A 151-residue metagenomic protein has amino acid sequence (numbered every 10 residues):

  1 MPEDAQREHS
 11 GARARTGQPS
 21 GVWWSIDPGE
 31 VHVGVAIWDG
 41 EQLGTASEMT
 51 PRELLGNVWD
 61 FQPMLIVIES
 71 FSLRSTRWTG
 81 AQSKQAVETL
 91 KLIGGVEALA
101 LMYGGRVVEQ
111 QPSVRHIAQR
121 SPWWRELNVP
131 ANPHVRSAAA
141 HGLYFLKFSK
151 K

Functional and structural regions predicted by a protein language model:
M1-K151: Phosphate- and other anionic-substrate recognition elements at nucleic-acid/protein interfaces
